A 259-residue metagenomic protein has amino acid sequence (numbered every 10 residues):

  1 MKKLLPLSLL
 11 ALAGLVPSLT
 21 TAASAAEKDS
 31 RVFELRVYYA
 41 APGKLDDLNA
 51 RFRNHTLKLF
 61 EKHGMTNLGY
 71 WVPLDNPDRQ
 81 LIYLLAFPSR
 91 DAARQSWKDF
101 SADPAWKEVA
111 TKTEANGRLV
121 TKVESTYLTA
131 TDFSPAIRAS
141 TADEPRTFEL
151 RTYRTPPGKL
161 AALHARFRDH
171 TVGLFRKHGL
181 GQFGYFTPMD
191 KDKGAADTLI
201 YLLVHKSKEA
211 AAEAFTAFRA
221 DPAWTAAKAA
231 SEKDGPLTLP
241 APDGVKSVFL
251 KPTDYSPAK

Functional and structural regions predicted by a protein language model:
M1-L4: Positively charged n-region of N-terminal signal peptides that target proteins for export
L7-S18: Bacterial N-terminal signal peptides
L19-A226, A230-K259: Short S/T/G/P-rich N-terminal loop/turn motif that feeds into the first structured element of a domain
